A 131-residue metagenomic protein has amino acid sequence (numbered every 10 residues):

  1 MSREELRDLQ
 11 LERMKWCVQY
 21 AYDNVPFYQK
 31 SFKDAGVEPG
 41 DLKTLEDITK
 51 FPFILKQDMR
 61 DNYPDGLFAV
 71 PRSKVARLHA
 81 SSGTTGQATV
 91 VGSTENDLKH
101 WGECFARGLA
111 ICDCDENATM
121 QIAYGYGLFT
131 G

Functional and structural regions predicted by a protein language model:
M1-A80, T85-E103, R107-I111, D115-N117: Nucleotide 5′-phosphate-binding alpha/beta core
T119-I122: Short, well-ordered beta-strand segments
Y124-G131: Conserved coil-to-alpha-helix start sites within the AMP-binding
